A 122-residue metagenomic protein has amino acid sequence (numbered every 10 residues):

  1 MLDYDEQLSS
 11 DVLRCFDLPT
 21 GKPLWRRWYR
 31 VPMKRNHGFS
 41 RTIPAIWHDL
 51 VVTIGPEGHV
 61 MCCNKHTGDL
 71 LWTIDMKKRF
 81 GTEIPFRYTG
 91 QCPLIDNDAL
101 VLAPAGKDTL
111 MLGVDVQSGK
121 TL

Functional and structural regions predicted by a protein language model:
M1-L122: Noncatalytic, solvent-exposed loop/strand surfaces of beta-propeller-type extracellular/periplasmic domains
